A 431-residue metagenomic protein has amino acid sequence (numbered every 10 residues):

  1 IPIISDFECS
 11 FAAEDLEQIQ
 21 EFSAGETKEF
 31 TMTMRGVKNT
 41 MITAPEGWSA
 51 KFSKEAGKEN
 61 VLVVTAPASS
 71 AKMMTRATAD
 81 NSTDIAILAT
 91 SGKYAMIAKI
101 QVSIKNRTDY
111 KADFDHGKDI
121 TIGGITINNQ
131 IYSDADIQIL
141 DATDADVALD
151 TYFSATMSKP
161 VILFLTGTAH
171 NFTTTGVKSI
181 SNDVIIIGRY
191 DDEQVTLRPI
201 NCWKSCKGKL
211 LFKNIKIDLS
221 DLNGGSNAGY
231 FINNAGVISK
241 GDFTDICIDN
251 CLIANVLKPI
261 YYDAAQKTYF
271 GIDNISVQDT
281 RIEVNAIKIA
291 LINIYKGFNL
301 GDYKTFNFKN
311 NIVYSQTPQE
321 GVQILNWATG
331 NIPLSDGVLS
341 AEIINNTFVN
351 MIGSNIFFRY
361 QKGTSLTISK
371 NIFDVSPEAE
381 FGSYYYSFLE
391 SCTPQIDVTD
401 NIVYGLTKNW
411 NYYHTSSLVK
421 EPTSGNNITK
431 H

Functional and structural regions predicted by a protein language model:
I1, K72-K93: A short beta-strand micro-motif common to beta-rich folds, especially ectodomain repeats
I3-G47: Solvent-exposed, low-complexity, repeat-rich "mucin-like" stalks and linkers
M41-P67: Low-complexity "stalk/linker" and mucin-like segments enriched in Ser/Thr/Pro/Ala/Gly
A68-S69, S158, N171-I186, Q194-F243: Extracellular beta-strand-rich solenoid/capping regions of secreted or surface-exposed proteins that bind or remodel
Y110-T166, N171: Acidic Gly/Asp/Thr-rich repetitive segments characteristic of extracellular carbohydrate-active and adhesion proteins
D115-I120, Q130, E390-H431: Acidic, glycine- and Ser/Thr-rich low-complexity intrinsically disordered tracts in extracellular/secreted proteins
T175, T196-K204, S220-S239, N255-Y269 (+5 more regions): Extracellular beta-strand/beta-solenoid scaffold signature
D183-I185, G208-L219, D242-N255, F270-K288 (+5 more regions): Right-handed parallel beta-helix
